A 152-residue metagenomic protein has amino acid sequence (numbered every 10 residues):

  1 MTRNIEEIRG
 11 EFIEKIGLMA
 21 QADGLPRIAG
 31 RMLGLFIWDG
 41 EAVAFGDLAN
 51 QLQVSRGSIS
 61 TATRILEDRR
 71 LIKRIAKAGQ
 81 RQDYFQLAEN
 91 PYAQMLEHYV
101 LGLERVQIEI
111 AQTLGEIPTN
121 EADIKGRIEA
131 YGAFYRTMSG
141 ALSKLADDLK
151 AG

Functional and structural regions predicted by a protein language model:
M1-D23: N-terminal leader segment of winged-helix/HTH proteins
A22-D23, I37-G40: Short helix-capping/hinge SLiMs at alpha-helix to coil transitions
D23-I28, A44, K77-E97: Short, cationic-aromatic polyanion-contact patches
D47-N50, L66: A short acidic, leucine-rich amphipathic alpha-helix
R70: Glycine-centered, phosphate/nucleic-acid-interacting loop/turn motifs that mediate DNA/RNA or nucleotide
E116-G152: C-terminal regulatory/oligomerization modules of transcriptional regulators
